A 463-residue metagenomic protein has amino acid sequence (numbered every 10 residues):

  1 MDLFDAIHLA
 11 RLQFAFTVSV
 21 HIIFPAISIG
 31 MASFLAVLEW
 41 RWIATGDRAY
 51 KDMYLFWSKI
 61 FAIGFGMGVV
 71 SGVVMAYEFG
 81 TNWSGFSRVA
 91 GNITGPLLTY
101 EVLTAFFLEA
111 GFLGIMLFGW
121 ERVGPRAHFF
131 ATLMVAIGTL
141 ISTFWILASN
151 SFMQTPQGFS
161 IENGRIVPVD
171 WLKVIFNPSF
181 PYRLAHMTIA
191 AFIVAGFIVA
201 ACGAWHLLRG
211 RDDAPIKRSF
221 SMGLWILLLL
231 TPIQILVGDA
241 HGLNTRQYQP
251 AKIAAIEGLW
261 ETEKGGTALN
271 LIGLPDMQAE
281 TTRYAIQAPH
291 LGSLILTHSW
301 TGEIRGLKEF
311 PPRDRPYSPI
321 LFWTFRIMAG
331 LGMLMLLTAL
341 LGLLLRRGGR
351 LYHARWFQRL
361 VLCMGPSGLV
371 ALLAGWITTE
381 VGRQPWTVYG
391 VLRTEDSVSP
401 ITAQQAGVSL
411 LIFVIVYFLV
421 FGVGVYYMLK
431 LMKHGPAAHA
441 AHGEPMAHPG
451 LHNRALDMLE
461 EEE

Functional and structural regions predicted by a protein language model:
M1-E463: Polytopic transmembrane helical bundles with strong interfacial aromatic enrichment
